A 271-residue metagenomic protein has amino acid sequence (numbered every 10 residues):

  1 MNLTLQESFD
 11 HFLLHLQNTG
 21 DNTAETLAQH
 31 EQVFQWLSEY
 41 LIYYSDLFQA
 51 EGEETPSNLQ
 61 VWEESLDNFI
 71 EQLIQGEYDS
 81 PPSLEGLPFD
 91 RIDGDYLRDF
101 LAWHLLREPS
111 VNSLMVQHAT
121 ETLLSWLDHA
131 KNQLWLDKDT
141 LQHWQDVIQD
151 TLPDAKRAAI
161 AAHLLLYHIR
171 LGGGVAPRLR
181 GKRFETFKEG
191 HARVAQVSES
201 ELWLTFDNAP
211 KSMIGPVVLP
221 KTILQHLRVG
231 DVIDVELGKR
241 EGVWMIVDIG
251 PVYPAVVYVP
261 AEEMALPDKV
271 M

Functional and structural regions predicted by a protein language model:
M1-L5: Extreme N-terminal targeting and regulatory segments of eukaryotic proteins
E7-A155: N-terminal core-binding DNA-recognition domain of tyrosine recombinases/integrases
W144-G181: Surface-exposed beta-loop interaction hotspot
G172-S200: Structural detector for short beta-strands of small beta-barrel domains
E189, L219-E236: Short nucleic-acid-contacting surface segments enriched for D/E, G, S/T with interspersed K/R
V194, L204, I233-V235, I246: Hydrophobic beta-strand residues in large extracellular and virion-surface proteins
A195-V217: OB-fold (S1/OB) nucleic-acid-binding surfaces
G238-M271: OB-fold/S1-family single-stranded nucleic acid-binding modules
